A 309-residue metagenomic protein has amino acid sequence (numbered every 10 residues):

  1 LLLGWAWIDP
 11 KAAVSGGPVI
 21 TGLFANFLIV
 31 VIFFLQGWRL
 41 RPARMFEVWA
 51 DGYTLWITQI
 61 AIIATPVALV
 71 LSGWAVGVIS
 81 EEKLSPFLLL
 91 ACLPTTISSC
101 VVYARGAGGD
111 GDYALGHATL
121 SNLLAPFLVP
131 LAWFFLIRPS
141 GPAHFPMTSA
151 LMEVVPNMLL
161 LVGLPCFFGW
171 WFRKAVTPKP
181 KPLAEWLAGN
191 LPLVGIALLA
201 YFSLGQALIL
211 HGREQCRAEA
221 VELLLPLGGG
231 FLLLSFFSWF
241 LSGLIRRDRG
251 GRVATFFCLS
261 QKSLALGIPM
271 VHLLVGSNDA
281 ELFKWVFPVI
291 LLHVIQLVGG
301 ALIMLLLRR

Functional and structural regions predicted by a protein language model:
L1-R309: Alpha-helical transmembrane segments of multi-pass small-molecule/ion transporters
